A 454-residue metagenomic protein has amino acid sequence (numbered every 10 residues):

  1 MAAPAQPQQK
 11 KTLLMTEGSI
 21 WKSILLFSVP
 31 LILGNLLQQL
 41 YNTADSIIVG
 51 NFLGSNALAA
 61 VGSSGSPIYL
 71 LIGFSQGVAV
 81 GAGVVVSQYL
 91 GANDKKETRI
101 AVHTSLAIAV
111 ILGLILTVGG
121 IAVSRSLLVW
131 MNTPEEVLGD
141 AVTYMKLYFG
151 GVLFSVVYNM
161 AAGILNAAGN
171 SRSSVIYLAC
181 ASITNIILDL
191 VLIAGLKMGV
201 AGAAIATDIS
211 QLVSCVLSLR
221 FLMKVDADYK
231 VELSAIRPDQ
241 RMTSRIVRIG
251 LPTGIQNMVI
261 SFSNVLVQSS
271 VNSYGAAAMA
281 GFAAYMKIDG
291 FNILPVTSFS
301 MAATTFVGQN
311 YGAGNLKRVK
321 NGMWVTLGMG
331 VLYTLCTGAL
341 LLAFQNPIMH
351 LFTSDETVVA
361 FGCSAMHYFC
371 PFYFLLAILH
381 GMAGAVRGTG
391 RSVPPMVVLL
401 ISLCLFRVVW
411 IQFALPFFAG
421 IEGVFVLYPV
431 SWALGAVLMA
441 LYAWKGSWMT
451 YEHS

Functional and structural regions predicted by a protein language model:
M1-S28, V86-G151, G195-L251, V307-F372 (+1 more regions): Short alpha-helical transmembrane segments in multi-pass integral membrane proteins
M15-F52, S66-G81, V85, V110-T117 (+5 more regions): N-terminal transmembrane alpha-helices
L26-D45, L147, A181, S210-S214 (+4 more regions): Transmembrane helical elements of multi-pass membrane transporters/channels
L31, N35, I47, N51 (+17 more regions): Transmembrane alpha-helix boundary and packing residues in multipass membrane permease domains and related
L36, L40-A59, L128-E135, V191-M198 (+5 more regions): Helix-terminus/linker motif at the lipid-water interface of multi-pass membrane proteins
S55-S66, M145, A204, A276-F291 (+2 more regions): Small-residue hotspots at the loop-to-helix junctions and early N-terminal turns of transmembrane alpha-helices
L58-V118, S155-S174, Q268, G281-Q345 (+1 more regions): Small-residue-rich hydrophobic transmembrane alpha-helices
A79, Y148-N166, S174-S182, A203-V216 (+4 more regions): Short runs within selected transmembrane alpha-helices of multi-pass transporters and secretion channels
